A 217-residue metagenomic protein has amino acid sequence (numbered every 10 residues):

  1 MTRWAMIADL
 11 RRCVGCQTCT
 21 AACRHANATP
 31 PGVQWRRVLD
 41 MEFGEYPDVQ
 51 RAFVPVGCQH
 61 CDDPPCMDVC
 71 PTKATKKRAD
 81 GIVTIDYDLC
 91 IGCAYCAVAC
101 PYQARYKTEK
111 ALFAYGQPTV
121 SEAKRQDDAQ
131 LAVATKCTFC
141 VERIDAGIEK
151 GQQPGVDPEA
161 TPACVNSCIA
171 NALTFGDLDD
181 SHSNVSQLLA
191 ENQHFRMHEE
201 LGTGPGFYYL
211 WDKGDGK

Functional and structural regions predicted by a protein language model:
M1-K217: Non-ligating segments of multi-cofactor redox enzymes
